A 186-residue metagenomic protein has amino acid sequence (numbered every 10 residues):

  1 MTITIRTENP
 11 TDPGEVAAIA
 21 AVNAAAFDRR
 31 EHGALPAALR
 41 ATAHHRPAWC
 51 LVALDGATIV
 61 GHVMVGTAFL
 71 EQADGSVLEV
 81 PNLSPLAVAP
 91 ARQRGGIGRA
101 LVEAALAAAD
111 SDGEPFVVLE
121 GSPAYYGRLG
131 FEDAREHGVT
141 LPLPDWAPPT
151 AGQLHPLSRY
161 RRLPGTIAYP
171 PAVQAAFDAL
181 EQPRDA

Functional and structural regions predicted by a protein language model:
M1-A38, H44-V60, S76, G152-Q153 (+1 more regions): Short amphipathic alpha-helix that is part of the acyltransferase structural core
A26, A108, Y125: Short alpha-helical functional segments enriched in proximate histidine and acidic residues
C50-V52, T58-F69, V80-A87: Conserved beta-strand in the GNAT
T58, S76, A89-A100, R128-L129: Conserved glycine-rich acetyl-CoA-binding loop
T67-D74, E136-T140: A short, acidic/glycine-rich surface segment
L83, V88, R94-A107, L119: Conserved acetyl-CoA-binding loop-helix of GNAT-fold acetyltransferases
G95, R99, D145-P156: Accessory recognition modules or surfaces
S111-P115, E120-A147: Conserved active-site alpha-helix within GNAT-family acetyltransferase domains
